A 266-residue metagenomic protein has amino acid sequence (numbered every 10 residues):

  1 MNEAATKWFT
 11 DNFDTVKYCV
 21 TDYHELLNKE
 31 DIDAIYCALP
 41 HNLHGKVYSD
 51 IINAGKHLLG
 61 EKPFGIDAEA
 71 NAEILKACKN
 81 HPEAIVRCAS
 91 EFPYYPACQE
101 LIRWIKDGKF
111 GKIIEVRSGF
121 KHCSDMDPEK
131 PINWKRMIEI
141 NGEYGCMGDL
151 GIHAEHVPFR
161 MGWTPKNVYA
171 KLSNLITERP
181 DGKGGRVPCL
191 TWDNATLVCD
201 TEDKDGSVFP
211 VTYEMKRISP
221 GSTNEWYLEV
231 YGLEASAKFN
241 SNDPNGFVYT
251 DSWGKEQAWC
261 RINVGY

Functional and structural regions predicted by a protein language model:
M1-D14: N-terminal Rossmann-like dinucleotide-binding module
W8, E25, A34, K46 (+5 more regions): Alpha-helical elements of Rossmann-like donor-binding domains used by nucleotide-donor carbohydrate transfer enzymes
V16-D22: Conserved SAM-binding strand-loop segment of SAM-dependent methyltransferases
Y18, A34, E115: Short, Asp-centered acidic motifs that coordinate Mg2+ and/or phosphate in catalytic or ligand-binding sites
D33-A34, P40-H41, G45-P93, G108: Beta-strand-loop-alpha-helix segment that lines the small-molecule cofactor/substrate pocket of alpha/beta enzymes
A84, F92-C189: Predominantly a Rossmann-like dinucleotide-binding segment in NAD(P)-dependent oxidoreductases
E155-V248: Contiguous beta-strand/loop segments that form the cofactor/metal-binding neighborhood of enzyme cores
L228, P244-C260, V264: Short polybasic amphipathic segments
